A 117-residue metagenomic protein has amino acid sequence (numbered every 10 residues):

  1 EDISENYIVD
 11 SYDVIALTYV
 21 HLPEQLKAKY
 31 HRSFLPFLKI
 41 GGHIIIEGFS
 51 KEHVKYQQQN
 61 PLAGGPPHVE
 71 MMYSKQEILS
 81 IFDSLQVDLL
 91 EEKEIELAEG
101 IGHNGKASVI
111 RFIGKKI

Functional and structural regions predicted by a protein language model:
I3-V9: Short conserved loop adjoining the S-adenosyl-L-methionine
Y12-A28: A short SAM/SAH-binding and catalytic strip from SAM-dependent methyltransferases
A28-I40: A short glycine-rich, Lys/Arg-flanked "PGG" loop and its adjoining helix->strand segment in the class I
G41-F49: Conserved beta-strand signature within the Rossmann-like core of class I S-adenosyl-L-methionine
G48-H68: Short, glycine-/aromatic-enriched active-site segment of Class I SAM-dependent methyltransferases
V69-E92, I110-R111: Short alpha-helix
L89-I101: Low-complexity, intrinsically disordered Gly/Pro/Thr-rich segments
A98-I117: Core SAM-dependent methyltransferase catalytic element
